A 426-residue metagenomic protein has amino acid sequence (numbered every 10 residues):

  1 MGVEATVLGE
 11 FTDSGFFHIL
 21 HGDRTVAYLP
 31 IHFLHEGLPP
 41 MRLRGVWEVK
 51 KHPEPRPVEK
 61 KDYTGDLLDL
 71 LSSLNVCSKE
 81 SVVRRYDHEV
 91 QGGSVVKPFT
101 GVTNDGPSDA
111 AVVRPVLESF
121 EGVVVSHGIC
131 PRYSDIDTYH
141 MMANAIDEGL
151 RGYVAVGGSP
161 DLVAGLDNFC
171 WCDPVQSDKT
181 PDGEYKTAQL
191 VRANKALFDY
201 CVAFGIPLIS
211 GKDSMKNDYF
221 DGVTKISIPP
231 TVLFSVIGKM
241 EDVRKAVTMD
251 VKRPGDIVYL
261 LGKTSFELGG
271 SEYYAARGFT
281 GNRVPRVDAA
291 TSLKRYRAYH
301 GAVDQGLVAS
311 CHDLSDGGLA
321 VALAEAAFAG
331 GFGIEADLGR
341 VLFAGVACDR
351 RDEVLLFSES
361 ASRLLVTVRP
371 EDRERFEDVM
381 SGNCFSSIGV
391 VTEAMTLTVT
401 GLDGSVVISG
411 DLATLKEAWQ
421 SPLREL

Functional and structural regions predicted by a protein language model:
M1-L426: Glycine/proline-enriched, intrinsically flexible loops and inter-domain linkers
